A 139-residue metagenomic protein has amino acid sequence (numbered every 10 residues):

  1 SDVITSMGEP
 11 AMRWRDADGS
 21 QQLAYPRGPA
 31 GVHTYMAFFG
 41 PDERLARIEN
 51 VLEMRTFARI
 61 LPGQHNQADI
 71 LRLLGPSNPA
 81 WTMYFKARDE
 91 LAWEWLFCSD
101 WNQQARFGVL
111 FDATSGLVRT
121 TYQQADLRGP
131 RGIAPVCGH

Functional and structural regions predicted by a protein language model:
D2-R44, L61-H139: A cross-family detector of function-defining hotspots
L45-R55: Acidic/histidine-rich, surface-exposed loop or edge segments in extracytoplasmic proteins
T56-I60: Short, surface-exposed loop/turn motifs that are enriched in glycine and acidic residues and include a nearby proline
